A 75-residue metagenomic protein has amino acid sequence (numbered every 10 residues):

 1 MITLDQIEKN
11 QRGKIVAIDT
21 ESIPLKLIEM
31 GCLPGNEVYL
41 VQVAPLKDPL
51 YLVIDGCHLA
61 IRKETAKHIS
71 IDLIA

Functional and structural regions predicted by a protein language model:
N10, A44-A75: C-terminal structural segments of small proteins and small subunits
A17-E21: A structural micro-motif recognizing beta-strand termini and the immediately following turn/loop segments
S22-K26: Short alpha-helix capping/helix-loop boundary micro-motifs
L27-M30, R62: Short beta-strand-centered segments at strand-helix junctions
N36-E37, C57: Structural motif
